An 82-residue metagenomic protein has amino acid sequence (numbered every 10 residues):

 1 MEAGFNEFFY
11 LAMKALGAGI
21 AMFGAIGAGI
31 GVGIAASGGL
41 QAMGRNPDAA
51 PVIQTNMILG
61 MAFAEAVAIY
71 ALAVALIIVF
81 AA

Functional and structural regions predicted by a protein language model:
M1-A82: Hydrophobic, small-residue-rich transmembrane alpha-helices and their short perimembrane loops in multi-pass membrane
